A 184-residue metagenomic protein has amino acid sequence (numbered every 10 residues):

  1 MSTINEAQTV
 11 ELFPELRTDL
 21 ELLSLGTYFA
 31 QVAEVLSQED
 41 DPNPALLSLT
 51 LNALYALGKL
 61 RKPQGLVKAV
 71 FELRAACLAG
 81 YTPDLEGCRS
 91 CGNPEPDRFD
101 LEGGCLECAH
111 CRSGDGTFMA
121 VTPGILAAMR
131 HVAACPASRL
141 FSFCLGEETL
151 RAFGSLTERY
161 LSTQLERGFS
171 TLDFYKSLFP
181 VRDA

Functional and structural regions predicted by a protein language model:
M1-A184: Non-catalytic alpha-helical scaffolds and adjoining flexible linkers that form interface surfaces for assembly
